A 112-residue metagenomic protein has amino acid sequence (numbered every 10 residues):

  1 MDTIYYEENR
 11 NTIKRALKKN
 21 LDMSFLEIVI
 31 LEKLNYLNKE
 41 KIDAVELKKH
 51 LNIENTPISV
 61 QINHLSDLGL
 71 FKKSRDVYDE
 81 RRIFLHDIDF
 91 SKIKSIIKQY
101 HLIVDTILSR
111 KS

Functional and structural regions predicted by a protein language model:
M1-L21, L68-L70, L85-D87: N-terminal leader segment of winged-helix/HTH proteins
D2-I4, T12-I13, E46-K49, I62 (+2 more regions): Short, structured secondary-structure boundary patches
K14, K92-S112: Amphipathic alpha-helical dimerization/coiled-coil segments that flank or bridge DNA-binding/regulatory modules
R15-E54: N-terminal helix-turn-helix DNA-binding core of bacterial DNA-binding proteins
L21-L26, D43, D76-Q99: Short, cationic-aromatic polyanion-contact patches
K41-I83: Canonical helix-turn-helix DNA-binding module
D43, E54, F90, D105-I107: Juxtamembrane helix-loop transition sites at the ends of transmembrane segments in multi-pass membrane proteins
